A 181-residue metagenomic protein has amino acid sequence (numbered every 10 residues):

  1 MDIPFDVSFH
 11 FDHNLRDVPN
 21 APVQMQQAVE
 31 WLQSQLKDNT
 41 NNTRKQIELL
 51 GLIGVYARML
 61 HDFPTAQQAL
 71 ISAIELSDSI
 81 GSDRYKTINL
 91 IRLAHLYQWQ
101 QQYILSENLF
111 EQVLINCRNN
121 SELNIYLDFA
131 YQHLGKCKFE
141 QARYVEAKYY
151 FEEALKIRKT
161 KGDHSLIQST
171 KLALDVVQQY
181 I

Functional and structural regions predicted by a protein language model:
F9-H13, G51, I91, Q132 (+1 more regions): TPR/TPR-like alpha-solenoid signature
Q33-K37, I74-L76, Q112-R118, E153-G162: Amphipathic alpha-helical segments of tetratricopeptide repeats
N41, G81, S121-E122, G162: Structural signature of alpha-solenoid helical repeat scaffolds
